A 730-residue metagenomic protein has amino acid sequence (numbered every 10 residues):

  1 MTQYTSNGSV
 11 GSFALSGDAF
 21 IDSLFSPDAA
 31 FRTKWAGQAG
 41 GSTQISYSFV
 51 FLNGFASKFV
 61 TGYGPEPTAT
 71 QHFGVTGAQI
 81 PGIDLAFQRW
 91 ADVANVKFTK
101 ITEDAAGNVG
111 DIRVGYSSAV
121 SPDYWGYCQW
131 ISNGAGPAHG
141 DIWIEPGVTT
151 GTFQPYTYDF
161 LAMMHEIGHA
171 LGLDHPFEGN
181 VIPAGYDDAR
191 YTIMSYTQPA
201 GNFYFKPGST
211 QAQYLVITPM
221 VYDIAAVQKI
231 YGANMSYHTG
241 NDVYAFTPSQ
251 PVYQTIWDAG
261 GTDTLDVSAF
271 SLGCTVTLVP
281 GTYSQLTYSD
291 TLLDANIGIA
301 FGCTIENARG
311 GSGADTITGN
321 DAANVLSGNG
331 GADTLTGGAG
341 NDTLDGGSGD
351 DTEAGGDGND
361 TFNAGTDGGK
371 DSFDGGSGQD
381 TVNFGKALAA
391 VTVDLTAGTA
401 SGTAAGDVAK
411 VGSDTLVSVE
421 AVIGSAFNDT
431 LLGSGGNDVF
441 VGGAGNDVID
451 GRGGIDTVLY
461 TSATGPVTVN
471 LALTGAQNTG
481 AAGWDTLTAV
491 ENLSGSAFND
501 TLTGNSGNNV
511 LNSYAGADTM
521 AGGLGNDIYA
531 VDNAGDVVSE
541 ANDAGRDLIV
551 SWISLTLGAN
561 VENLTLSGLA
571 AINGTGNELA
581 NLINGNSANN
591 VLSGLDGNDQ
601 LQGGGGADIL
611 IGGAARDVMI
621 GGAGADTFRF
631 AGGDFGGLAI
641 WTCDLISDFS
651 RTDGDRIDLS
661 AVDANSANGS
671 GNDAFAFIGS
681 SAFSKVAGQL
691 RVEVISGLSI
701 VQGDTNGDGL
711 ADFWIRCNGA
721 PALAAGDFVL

Functional and structural regions predicted by a protein language model:
M1-T264, S268-R309, F362: Zinc-dependent metalloendopeptidases
T33-A36, I182-P183, Q254-I256, I449 (+4 more regions): Short, surface-exposed beta-strand/loop micro-motifs that present aromatic residues
A36, S57-T61, C274-L278, A409-S418 (+3 more regions): Short amphipathic beta-strand/extended segments with alternating polar/hydrophobic composition
Q38-A39, D104-A106, N133-G136, P248-S249 (+4 more regions): Short, ordered beta-strand-loop transition motifs
Q44-V50, G54-F55, A184-K206, T210 (+13 more regions): GD-rich hexapeptide-repeat beta-solenoids
A105-G115, D174-R190, T197, F203 (+6 more regions): Acidic glycine/aspartate-rich repeat arrays in secreted/surface proteins
G260, A269-S271, P280, R309-A314 (+38 more regions): Extracellular, beta-strand-rich repeat scaffolds characterized by small/acidic residue-biased motifs
T264, A308, V422, L493 (+1 more regions): Calcium-coordinating acidic loop motifs
